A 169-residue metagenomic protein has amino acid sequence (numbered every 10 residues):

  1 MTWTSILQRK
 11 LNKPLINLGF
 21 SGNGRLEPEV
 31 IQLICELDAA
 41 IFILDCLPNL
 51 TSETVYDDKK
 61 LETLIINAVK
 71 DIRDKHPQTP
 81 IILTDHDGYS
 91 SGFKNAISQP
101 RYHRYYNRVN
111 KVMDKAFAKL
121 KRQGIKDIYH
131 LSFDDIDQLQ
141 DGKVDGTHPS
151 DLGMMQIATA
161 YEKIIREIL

Functional and structural regions predicted by a protein language model:
M1-F20, E29-E36: Serine-esterase "nucleophile elbow" of acetyl-processing enzymes
G24-N67, D71, H86-F93: Oxyanion-hole/transition-state-stabilizing segment in secreted/luminal serine hydrolases and related acyltransferases
V30, D45-C46, L131-D141, D151-L152: Ligand-binding pocket scaffold of soluble enzyme catalytic domains
P48-E62, Q99-R108, D145-L152: The substrate-binding groove and active-site-proximal loops of carbohydrate-active enzymes, especially glycoside
L61, I65, M113, M154: Aromatic/hydrophobic pocket-lining residues that form the small-molecule binding cavity in soluble enzyme cores
H76-I81: A short helix->loop->beta-strand "cap" motif at the edges of active sites that frequently abuts
S91-L131, Q156: Substrate-gating cap/lid alpha-helix
D145-L169: Histidine-centered active-site loop/cap adjacent to the catalytic His in serine esterases/O-acetyl transfer systems
